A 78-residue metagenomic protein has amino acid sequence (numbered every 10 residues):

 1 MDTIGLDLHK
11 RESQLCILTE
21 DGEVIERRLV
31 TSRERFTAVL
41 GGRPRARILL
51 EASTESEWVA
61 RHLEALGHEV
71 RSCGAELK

Functional and structural regions predicted by a protein language model:
M1-K78: Phosphate- and other anionic-substrate recognition elements at nucleic-acid/protein interfaces
